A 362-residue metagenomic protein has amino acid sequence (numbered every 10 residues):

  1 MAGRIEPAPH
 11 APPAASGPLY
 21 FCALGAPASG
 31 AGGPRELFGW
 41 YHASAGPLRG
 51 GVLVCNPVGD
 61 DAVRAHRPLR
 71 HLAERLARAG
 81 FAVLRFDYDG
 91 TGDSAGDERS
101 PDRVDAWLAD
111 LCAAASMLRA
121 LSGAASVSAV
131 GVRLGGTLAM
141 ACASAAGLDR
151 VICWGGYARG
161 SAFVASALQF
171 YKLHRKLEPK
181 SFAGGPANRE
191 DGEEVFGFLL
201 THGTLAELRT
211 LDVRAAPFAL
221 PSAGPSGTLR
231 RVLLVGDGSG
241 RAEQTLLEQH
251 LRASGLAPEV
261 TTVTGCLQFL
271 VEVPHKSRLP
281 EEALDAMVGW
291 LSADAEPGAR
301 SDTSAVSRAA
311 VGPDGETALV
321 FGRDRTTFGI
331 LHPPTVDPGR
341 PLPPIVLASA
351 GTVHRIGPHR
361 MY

Functional and structural regions predicted by a protein language model:
A2-G50, A293-P341: N-terminal cap/lid segment of alpha/beta-hydrolase-fold proteins
P18-F21, D102, A146-V288: The alpha/beta-hydrolase serine catalytic core
S44-D87, V336-Y362: Short, surface-exposed "cap/lid" segments of acyl-processing enzymes
F81, F86-T91, G156, V263: Active-site loop/turn elements of alpha/beta-hydrolase fold enzymes, especially the short glycine-/histidine-rich
G92-A124: Catalytic nucleophile-loop/oxyanion-hole region of alpha/beta-hydrolase and closely related hydrolase-like folds
L121-R133: Alpha/beta-hydrolase fold nucleophile elbow
V130-A139, G155: Gly/Ala-rich beta-loop-alpha elbow adjacent to hydrolase catalytic centers
A141-A145: Active-site signature of alpha/beta-hydrolase-fold catalytic machinery across serine- and Asp/Cys-nucleophile hydrolases
